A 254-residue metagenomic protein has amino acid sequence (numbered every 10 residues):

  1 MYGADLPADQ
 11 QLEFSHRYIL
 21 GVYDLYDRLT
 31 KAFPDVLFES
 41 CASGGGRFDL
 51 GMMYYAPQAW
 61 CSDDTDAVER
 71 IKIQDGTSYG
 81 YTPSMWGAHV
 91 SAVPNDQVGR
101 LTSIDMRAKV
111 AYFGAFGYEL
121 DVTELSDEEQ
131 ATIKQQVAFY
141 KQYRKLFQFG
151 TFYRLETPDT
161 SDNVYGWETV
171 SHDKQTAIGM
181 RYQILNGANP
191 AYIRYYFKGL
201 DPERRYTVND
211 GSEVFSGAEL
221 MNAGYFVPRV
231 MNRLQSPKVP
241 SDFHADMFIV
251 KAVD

Functional and structural regions predicted by a protein language model:
M1-Y23: Aromatic- and acidic-residue-enriched carbohydrate-binding clefts of CAZyme catalytic domains
H16-T123: Glycan-recognition surfaces
F38, A111, G179, V208 (+1 more regions): Hydrophobic, well-ordered secondary-structure elements that form the walls of internal hydrophobic environments
S40-D49, S126-Q130, Y153-S161: A glycine-rich phosphate-binding loop feature that marks nucleotide/adenosyl-phosphate handling sites
D105-E156: Catalytic cores of secreted or luminal carbohydrate-active enzymes
P158-P202: Carbohydrate-binding surface patches
K198-E213: Solvent-exposed beta-hairpin/edge-strand motifs
G217-D254: C-terminal beta-strand-rich structural cap/linker in extracellular carbohydrate-active enzymes
